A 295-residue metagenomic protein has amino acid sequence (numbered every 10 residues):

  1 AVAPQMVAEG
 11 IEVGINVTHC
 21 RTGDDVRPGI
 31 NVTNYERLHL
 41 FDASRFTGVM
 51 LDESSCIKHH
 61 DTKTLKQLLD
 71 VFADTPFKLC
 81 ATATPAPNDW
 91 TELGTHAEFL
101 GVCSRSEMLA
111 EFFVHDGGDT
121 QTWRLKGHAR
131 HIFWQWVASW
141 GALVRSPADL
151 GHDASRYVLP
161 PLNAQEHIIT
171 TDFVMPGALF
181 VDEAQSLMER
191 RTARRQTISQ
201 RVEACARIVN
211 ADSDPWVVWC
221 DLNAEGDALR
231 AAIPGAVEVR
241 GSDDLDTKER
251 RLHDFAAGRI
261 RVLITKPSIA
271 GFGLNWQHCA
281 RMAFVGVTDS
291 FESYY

Functional and structural regions predicted by a protein language model:
A1-E12, P87-E92, D221-N223: Conserved Walker A/P-loop ATP-binding site and its immediately adjacent core in helicase/helicase-like ATPase domains
A1-V2, L150-D153, E166-H167, I208-R230: Conserved strand-helix element at the start of the C-terminal RecA-like helicase core
V2-D24, C103: Conserved helix-turn-beta segment of the N-terminal RecA-like "Helicase ATP-binding" lobe in SF1/SF2 helicases
Q5, T75-A110, D153-G177, T265-Y295: SF2 helicase/translocase ATPase core recognition
E12, G48, C56, L65-D149: Conserved P-loop NTPase motor "coupling/switch" region that bridges the ATPase
G29-D70, T265-S268: Conserved RecA-like ASCE ATPase "motif II neighborhood" in helicase/translocase motors
E189, A193-D221: Conserved interdomain hinge at the start of the Helicase C-terminal
V217-W219, D227-A228, P234-A270: Conserved helicase ATPase core of P-loop NTP-dependent helicases/translocases
